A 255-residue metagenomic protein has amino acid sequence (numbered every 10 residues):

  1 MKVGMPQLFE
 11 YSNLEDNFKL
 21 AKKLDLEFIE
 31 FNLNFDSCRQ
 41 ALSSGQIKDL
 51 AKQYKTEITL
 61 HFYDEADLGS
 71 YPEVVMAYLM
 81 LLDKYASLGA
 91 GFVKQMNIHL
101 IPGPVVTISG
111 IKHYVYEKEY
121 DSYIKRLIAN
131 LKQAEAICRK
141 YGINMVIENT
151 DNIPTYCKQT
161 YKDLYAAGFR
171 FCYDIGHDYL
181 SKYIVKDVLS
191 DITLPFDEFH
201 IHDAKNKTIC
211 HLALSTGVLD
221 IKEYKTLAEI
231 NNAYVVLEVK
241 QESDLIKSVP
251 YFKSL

Functional and structural regions predicted by a protein language model:
M1-K84: N-terminal pre-domain/capping segments
M1-Q7, I29-F31, I58-F62, K94-I98 (+4 more regions): Hydrophobic faces of well-ordered beta-strands that scaffold small-molecule active sites in alpha/beta enzyme cores
K2, Y11, E15-K22, D67 (+5 more regions): Histidine-acidic metal/acid-base catalytic patches
N34, I101, T150, A204 (+1 more regions): Flexible loop residues that form catalytic and substrate-binding hotspots at small-molecule/glycan-binding clefts
S37-R39, E148-T155, G176-Y183: Active-site glycine- and acidic-residue-rich loops that bind and position anionic ligands or nucleotide-like cofactors
I47-Y63, L127-A134, I221-L227: Alpha-helix-loop-beta-strand connector modules within alpha/beta enzyme cores
K52, Y71-R170: Active-site acidic/histidine proton-transfer and metal-coordination neighborhood in alpha/beta enzyme cores
I58-L60, T107-V115, F199-N206: Short, basic/glycine-rich phosphate-binding loops at helix/coil junctions that contact nucleotide phosphates
